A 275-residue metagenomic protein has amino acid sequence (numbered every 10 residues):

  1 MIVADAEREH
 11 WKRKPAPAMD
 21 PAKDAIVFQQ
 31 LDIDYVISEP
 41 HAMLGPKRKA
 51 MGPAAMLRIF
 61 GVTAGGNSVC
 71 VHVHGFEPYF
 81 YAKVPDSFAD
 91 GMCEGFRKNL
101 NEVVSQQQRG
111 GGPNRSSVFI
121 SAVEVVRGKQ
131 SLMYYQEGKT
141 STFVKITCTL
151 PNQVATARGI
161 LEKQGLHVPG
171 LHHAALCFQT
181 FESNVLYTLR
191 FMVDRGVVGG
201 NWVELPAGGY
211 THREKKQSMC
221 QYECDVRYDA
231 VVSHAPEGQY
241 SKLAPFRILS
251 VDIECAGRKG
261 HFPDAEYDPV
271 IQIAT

Functional and structural regions predicted by a protein language model:
M1-T275: The two-metal-ion catalytic cores of nucleic-acid processing enzymes
